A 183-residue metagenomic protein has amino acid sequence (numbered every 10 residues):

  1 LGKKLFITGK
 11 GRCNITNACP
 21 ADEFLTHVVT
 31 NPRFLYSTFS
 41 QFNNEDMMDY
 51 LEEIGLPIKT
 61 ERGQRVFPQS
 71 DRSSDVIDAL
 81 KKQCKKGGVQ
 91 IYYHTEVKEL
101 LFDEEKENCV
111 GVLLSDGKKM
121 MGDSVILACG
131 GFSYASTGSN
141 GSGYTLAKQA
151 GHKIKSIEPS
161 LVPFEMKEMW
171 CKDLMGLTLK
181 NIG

Functional and structural regions predicted by a protein language model:
L1-K10: Glycine-rich FAD pyrophosphate-binding loop
F6, N14-T16, P68: Short, conserved beta-strand segments within well-ordered enzyme catalytic domains that often line or immediately flank
I7, S74-D75, A79-G183: Predominantly flavin-linked oxidoreductase catalytic cores and closely associated redox partners
K10-T60: Glycine-rich active-site loop/strand segments that organize a redox cofactor
L25, L51, F67, F102 (+1 more regions): Aromatic-residue hotspot detector
L35-T38, V66-D71, C129-T137: Flexible, glycine/proline-enriched loop segments at strand-loop-helix junctions that form or flank small-ligand binding
F42-E52, R62-G87: An accessory alpha-helical subdomain
K59-G63, V125: A short, surface-exposed helix-loop junction/capping segment
